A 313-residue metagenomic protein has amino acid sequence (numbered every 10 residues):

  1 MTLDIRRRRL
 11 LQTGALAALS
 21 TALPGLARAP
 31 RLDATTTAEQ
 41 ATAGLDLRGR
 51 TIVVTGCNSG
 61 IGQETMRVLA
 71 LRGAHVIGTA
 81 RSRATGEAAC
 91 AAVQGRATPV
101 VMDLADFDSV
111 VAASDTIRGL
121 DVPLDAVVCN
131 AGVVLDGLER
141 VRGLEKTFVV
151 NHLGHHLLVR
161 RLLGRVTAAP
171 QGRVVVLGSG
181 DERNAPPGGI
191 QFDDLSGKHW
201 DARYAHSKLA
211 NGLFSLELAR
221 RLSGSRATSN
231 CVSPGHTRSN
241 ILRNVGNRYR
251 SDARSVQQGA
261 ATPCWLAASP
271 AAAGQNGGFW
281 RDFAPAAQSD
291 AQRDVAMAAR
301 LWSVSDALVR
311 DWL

Functional and structural regions predicted by a protein language model:
M1-A18: N-terminal secretory signal peptides and thylakoid transit peptides that target proteins across membranes
T2, L16, L32-S233, R238 (+1 more regions): Rossmann-fold NAD(P)H-dependent dehydrogenase/reductase core
T2-L3, D290-L313: C-terminal amphipathic/interface module of NAD(P)-dependent oxidoreductases and related NAD-binding regulators
A18-R31, D201, L242-S255: Alpha-helical membrane-targeting segments
A29, L120, S269-A271: Generic structural signal for alpha-helix termini and adjacent loop/cap motifs
V110, S251-A287, V295-A299: C-terminal helical subdomain
Q191-K198, R243-Y249, F283-A286: Short glycine/proline- and charge-enriched loop/turn segments that cap or connect secondary-structure elements
P234-R243, G274: Short, flexible catalytic-loop segment of classical short-chain dehydrogenase/reductase
